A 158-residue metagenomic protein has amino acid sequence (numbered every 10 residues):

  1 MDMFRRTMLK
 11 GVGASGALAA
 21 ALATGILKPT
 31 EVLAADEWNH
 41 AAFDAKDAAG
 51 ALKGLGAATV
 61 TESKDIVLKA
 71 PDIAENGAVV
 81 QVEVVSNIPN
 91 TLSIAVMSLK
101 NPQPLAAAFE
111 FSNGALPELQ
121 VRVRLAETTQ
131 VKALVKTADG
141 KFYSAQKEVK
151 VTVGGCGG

Functional and structural regions predicted by a protein language model:
M1-A19: N-terminal secretory signal peptides and thylakoid transit peptides that target proteins across membranes
A23-D65: C-terminal segment of N-terminal export signals and the immediately downstream linker at the start of the mature
K69, Q81-N87: Short edge beta-strand/loop segments characteristic of extracellular beta-sandwich folds
K100-L125: An anionic, turn-rich surface loop/hairpin at beta-sheet edges that serves as a generic interaction/coordination patch
A126-Q130: Extracellular Ig-like/FN3 beta-sandwich strand-entry sites
A138-S144: Short acidic/polar inter-strand loop motif in beta-rich domains
E148-G154: Short beta-strand edge segments in extracellular beta-sheet folds
